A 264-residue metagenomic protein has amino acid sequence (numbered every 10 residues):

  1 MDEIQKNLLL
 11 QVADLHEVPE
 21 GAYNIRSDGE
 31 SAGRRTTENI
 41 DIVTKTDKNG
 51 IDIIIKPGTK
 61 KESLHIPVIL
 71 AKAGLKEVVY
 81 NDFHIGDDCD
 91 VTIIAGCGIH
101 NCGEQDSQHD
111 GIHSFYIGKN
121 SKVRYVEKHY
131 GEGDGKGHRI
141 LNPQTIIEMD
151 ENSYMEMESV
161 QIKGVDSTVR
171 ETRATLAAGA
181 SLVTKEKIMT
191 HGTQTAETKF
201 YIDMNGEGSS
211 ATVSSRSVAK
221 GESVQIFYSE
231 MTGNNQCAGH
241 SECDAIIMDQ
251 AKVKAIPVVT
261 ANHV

Functional and structural regions predicted by a protein language model:
M1-N24: C-terminal functional modules
N24-R26, G33-V264: Conserved beta-strand/loop scaffold segments within soluble protein domains that form the structured core and edges
